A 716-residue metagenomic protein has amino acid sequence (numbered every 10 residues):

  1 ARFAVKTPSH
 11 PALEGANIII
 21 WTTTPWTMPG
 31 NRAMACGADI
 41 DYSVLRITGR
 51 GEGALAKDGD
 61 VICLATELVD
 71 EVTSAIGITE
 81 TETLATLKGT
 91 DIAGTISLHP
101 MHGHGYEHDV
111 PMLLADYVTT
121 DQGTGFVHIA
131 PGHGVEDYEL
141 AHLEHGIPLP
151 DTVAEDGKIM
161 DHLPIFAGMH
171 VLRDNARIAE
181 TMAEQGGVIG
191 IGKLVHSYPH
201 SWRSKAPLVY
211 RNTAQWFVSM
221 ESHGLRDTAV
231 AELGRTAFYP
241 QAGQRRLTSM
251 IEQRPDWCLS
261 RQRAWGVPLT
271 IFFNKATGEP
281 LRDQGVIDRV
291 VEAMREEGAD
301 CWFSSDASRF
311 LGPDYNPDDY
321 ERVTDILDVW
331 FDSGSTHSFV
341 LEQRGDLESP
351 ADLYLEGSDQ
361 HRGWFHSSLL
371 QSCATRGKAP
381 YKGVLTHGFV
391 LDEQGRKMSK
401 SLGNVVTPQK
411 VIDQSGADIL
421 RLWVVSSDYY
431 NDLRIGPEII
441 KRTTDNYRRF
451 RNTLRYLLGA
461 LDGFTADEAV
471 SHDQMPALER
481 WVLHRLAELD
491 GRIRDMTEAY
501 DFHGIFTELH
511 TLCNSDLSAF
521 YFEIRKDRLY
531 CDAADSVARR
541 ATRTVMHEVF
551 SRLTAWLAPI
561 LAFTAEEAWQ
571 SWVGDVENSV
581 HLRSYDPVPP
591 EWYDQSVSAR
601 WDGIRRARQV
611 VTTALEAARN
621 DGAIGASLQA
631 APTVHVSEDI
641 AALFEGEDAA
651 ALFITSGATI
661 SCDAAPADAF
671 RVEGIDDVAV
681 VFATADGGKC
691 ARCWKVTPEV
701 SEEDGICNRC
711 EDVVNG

Functional and structural regions predicted by a protein language model:
L13-V44, L84, K88, I92 (+5 more regions): Structured secondary-structure scaffolds
R173-Y198: Phosphate/diphosphate-binding loops
G187-V188, E297-F303, G674-A683, K689-E699: Short, intrinsically disordered, charge-biased short linear motifs at domain edges
S197, D686-K689, E703-I706: Short metal-coordination and nucleic-acid-contact micro-motifs, chiefly zinc-binding Cys/His arrays
Q262, W694-T697, N708-E711: Cys/His-coordinated zinc-binding microdomains
F273, Y320, G463-R494, F522-A614 (+4 more regions): Acidic, turn-prone loop/beta-hairpin segments
G278-L281, G285-I287, A631-G687: A broadly conserved sequence feature marking short terminus-proximal activation segments in nucleic acid-centric
Y320-E321, K695-S701, N715: Short functional micro-motifs and their immediate structural scaffolds
